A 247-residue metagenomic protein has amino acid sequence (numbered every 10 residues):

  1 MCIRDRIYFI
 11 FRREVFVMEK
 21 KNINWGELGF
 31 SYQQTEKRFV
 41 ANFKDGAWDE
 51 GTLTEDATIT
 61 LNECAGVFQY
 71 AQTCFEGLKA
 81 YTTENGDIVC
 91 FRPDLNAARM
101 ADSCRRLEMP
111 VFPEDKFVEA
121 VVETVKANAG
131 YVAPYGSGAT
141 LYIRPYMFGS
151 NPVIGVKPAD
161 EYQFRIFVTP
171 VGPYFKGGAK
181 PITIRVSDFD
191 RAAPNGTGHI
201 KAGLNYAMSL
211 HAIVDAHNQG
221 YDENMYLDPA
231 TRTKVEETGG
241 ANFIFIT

Functional and structural regions predicted by a protein language model:
M1-R6: Conserved small/polar residues in nucleotide/adenosyl-binding loops
F11-T124, V153-T247: Helix-start/capping segments and mature chain N-termini
E114-K116, T124-G138: Charged, gly/pro-rich active-site loop segments
A127, G149-S150: Intrinsically disordered, low-complexity linker/loop segments enriched in Gly/Pro and charged/polar residues
G136-R144, F148: Extended, Lys/Arg-enriched charged tracts that mediate electrostatic binding to polyanionic substrates
